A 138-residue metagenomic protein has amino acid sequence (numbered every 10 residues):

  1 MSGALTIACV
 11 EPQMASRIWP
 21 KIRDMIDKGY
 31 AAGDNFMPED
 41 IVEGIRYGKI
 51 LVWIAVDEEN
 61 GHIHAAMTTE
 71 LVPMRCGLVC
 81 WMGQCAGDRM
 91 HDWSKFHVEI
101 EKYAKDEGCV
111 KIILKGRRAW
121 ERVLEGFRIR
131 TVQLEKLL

Functional and structural regions predicted by a protein language model:
M1, I45-Y47, G61, M74 (+2 more regions): A generic structural signal for short, solvent-exposed coil/turn residues that cap or connect secondary-structure
M1-A4, A8-A15, K115-L138: Terminal substrate-recognition subdomain of acyl/acetyltransferases
M1-F36: Short amphipathic alpha-helix that is part of the acyltransferase structural core
R23-K28, E39-D40, W53-E58, Q84-A86 (+1 more regions): N-terminal start-of-chain detector that recognizes signal peptides and the immediate post-cleavage beginning
Y30-V52: Active-site rim helix/loop that mediates acceptor-substrate recognition in acyltransferases
V42-E43, E70-V72, K102: Short, flexible, glycine/charge-rich loop motifs used to bind or transfer phosphoryl groups or to couple energy/partner
Y47-M90: Conserved donor-binding loop and adjoining core beta-sheet/short helix segment in diverse acyl/aminoacyl transferases
R75-G126: Acyl-donor binding region in acyl/amide transferases
